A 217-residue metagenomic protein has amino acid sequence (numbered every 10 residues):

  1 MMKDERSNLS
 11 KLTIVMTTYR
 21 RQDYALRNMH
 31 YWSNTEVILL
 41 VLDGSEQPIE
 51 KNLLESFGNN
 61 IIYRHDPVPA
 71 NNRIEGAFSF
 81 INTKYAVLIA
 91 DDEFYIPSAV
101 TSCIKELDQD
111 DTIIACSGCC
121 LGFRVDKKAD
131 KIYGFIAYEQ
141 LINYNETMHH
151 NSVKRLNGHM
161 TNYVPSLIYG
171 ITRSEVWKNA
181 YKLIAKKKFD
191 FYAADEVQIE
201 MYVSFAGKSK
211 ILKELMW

Functional and structural regions predicted by a protein language model:
T18-N34: Short, well-formed alpha-helical segments that are part of the catalytic scaffolds of diverse glycosyltransferases
H30-R64: Acidic donor-binding segment of Leloir-type glycosyltransferases
H65-I81: Glycine-rich, basic loop-to-helix element that forms the pyrophosphate-binding segment of sugar-nucleotide handling
A86: Short aromatic/hydrophobic "clamp" motif used to bind/position activated sugar donors
E93-E106: Acidic donor-binding/catalytic loop of UDP-sugar-dependent glycosyltransferases, especially processive GT2
C116-I132: Short beta-strand-to-loop element that shapes/binds the nucleotide-sugar donor at the catalytic cleft/hinge
C119, K210-W217: Catalytic beta-strand/loop signature of glycosyltransferases that borders the donor
V176-A180, K188-K213: A short, conserved alpha-helix in the catalytic core of glycosyltransferases
